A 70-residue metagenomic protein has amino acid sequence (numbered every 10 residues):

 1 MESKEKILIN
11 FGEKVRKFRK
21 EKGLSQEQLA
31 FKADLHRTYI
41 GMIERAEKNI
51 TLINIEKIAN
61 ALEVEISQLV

Functional and structural regions predicted by a protein language model:
M1-N10: A detector for short, charged/polar N-terminal pre-domain segments
E13-Q28: Short basic helix-loop element that most often maps to the first helix and adjoining turn of HTH DNA-binding modules
V15, L29-A30, I40-I43, L69: Conserved hydrophobic/aromatic packing and binding residues within compact polymer-binding modules
K20, F31, N60: Alpha-helical residues within the helix-turn-helix
D34-K48: Recognition helix of helix-turn-helix/homeodomain-like DNA-binding domains that insert into the DNA major groove
E47-K57, I66: Short, basic-rich loop-to-helix N-cap that marks the start of a DNA-contacting helix
E63-V70: Short C-terminal boundary/hinge segments that cap the last helix of small helical domains
